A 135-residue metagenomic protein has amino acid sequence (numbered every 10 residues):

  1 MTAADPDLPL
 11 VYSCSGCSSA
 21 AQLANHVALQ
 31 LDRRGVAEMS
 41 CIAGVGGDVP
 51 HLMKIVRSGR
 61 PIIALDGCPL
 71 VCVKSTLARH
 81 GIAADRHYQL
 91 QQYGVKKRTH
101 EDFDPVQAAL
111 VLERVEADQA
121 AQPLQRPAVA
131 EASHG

Functional and structural regions predicted by a protein language model:
M1-G135: Iron-sulfur-associated redox domains of electron-transfer enzymes in respiratory and anaerobic energy metabolism
